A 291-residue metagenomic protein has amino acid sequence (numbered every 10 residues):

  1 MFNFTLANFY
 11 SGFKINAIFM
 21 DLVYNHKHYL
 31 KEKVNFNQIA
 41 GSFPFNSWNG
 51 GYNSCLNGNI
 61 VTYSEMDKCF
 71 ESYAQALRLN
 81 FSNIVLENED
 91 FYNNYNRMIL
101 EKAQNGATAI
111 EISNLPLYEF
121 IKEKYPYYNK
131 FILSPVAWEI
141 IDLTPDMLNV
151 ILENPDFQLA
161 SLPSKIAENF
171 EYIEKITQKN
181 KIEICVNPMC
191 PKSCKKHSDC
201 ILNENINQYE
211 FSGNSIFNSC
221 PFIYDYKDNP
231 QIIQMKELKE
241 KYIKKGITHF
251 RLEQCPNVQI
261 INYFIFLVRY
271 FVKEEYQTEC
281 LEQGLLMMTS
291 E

Functional and structural regions predicted by a protein language model:
M1-L148, N154-E291: Active-site pocket-lining/capping segments in soluble small-molecule metabolic enzymes
